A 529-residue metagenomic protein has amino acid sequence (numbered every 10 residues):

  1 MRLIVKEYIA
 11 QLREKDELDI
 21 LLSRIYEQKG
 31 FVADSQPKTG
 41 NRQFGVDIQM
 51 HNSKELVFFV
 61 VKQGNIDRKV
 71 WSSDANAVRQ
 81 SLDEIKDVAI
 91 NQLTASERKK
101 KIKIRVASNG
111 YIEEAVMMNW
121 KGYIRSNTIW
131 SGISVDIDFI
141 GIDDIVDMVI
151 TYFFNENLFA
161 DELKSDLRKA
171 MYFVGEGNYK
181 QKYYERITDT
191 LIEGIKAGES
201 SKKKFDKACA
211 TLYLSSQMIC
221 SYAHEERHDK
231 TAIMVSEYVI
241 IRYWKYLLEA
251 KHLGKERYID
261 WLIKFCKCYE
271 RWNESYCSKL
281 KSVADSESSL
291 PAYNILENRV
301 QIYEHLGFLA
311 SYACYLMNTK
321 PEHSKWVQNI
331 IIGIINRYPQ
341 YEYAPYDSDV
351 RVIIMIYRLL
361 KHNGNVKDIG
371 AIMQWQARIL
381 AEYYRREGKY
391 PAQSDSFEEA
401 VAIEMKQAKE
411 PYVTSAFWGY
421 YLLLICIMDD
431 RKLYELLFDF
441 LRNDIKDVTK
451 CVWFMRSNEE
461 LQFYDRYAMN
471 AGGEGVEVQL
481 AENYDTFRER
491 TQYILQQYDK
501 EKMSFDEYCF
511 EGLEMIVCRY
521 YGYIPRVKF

Functional and structural regions predicted by a protein language model:
M1-V352, Y357-F529: Mixed-charge (Asp/Glu-Lys/Arg
